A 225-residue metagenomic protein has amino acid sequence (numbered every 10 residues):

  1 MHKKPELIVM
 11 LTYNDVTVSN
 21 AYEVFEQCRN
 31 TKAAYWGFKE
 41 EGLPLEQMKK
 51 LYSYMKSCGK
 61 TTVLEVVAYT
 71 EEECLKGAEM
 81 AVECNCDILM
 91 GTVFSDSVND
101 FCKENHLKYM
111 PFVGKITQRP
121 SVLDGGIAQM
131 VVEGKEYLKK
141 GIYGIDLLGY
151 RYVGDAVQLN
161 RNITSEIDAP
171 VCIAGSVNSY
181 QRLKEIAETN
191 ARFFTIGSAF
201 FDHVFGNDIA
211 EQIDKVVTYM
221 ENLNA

Functional and structural regions predicted by a protein language model:
M1-T12, Y52-K60, C102-V122, A156-S165: N-terminal small/glycine-rich loop or linker at the start of catalytic domains across soluble metabolic enzymes
M1-T62, Y69-E72, A78-N85, K139 (+3 more regions): Conserved N-terminal beta1-alpha1 strand-loop-helix module at the mouth
K4-M10, A34-G37, T61-V63, D87-I88 (+4 more regions): Structural preference for beta-strand elements that scaffold enzyme active sites
L11-V16, L64-E73, T92, V113-K115 (+2 more regions): Glycine-rich beta-to-alpha transition loops that act as phosphate-gripper elements at the mouths of alpha/beta enzyme
K49, D124-V132, D155-R161, I209-D214: Charged helix-capping and loop-helix junction motifs
G59, V67, E73-Y152, T218 (+1 more regions): Conserved anion-binding
E71-E83, G125-Q129, L159, S165-E166 (+1 more regions): Catalytic cores of alpha/beta
C84-S97, K140-Y152, S176-V177, A187-Q212: Glycine-rich phosphate-binding active-site loops on the catalytic face of alpha/beta enzymes
